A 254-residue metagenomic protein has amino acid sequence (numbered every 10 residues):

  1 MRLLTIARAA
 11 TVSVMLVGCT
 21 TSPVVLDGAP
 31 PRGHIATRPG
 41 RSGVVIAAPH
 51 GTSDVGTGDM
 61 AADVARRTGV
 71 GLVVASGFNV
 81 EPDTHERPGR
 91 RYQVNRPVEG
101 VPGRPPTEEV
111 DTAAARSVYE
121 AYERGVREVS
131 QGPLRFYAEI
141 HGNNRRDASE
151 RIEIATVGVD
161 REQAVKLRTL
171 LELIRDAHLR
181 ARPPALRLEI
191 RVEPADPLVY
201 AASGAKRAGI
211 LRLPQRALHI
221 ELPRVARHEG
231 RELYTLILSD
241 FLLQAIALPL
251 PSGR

Functional and structural regions predicted by a protein language model:
M1-R8: Positively charged n-region of N-terminal signal peptides that target proteins for export
R8-G18: Bacterial N-terminal signal peptides
C19-G253: N-terminal catalytic or cofactor-binding beta/alpha core of small enzyme domains
